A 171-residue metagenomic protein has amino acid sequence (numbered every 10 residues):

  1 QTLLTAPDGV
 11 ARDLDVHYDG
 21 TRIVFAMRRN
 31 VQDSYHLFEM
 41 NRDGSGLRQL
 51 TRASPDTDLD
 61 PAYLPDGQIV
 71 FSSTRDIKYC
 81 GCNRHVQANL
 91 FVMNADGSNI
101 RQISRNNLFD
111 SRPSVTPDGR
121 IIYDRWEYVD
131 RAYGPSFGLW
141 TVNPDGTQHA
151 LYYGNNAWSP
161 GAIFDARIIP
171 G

Functional and structural regions predicted by a protein language model:
Q1-V10, N41-T57, N94-L108, N143-A162: Multi-bladed beta-propeller domains
V10-R12, D19, D33, T57-L59 (+4 more regions): Beta-rich catalytic cores
D19-T21, D66-Q68, D118-R120, G171: Short coil/turn segments that connect the beta-strands within blades of beta-propeller domains
R22-A26, E39, I69-T74, I121-W126: Residue position within the beta-strands of beta-propeller blades
R29-Y35, C80-Q87, D130-S136: Short, solvent-exposed loop/turn segments at conserved positions within beta-propeller repeat blades
H36-F38, N89-F91, G138-W140: A short loop-to-beta-strand structural motif that recurs across blades of beta-propeller domains
D124, F164-G171: Loop/turn-rich, solvent-exposed surfaces of beta-rich toroidal or solenoidal domains
